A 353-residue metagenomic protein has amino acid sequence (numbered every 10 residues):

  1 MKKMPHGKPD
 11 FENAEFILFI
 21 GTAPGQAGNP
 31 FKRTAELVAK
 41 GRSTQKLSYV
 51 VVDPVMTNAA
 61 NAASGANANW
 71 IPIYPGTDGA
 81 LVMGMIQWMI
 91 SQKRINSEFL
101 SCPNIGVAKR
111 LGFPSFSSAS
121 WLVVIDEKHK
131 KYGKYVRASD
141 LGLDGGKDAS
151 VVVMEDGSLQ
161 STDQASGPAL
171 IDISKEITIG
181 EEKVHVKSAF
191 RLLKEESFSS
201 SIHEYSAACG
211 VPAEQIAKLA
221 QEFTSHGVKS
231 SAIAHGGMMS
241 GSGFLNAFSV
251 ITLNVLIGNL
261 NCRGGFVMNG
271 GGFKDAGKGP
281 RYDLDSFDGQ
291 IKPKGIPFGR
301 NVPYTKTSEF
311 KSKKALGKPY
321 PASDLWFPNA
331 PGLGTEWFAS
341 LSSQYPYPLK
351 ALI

Functional and structural regions predicted by a protein language model:
M1-L47, V51-V52, A59, A80-M83 (+3 more regions): Extended redox/cofactor-interaction regions of prokaryotic respiratory oxidoreductases
K8-F11, G28-A35, S64, P75-G79 (+7 more regions): Conserved structured core elements
A14-E15, N67-A68, H226-G227, L349: Short, well-ordered alpha-helix to beta-strand connector turns
F19-P24, S200-S206, S231-M239, K350-I353: Glycine- and acidic
A60-H226: Long, well-ordered, tryptophan-enriched scaffold segments
R94-L100, Q215-I216, S230-S231, N259-N269: Acidic/polar loop patches that form or flank catalytic/metal-binding clefts of enzymes that bind anionic ligands
E204-V211, A234-S242, G270-D275: Conserved short loop/turn motifs at secondary-structure junctions
M238-T252: Long, compositionally biased
